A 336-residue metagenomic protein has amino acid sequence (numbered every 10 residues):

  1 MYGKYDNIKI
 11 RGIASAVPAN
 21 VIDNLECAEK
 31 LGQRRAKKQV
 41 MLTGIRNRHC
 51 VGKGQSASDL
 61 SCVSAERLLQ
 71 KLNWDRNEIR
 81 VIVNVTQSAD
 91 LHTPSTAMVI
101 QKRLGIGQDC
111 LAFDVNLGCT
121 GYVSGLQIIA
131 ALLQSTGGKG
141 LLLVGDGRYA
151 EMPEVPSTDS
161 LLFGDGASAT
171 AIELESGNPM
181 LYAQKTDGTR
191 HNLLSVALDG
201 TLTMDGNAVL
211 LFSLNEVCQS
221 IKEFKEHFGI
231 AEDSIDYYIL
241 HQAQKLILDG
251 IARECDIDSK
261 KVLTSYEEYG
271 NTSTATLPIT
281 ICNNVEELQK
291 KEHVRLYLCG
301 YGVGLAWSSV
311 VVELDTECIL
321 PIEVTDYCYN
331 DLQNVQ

Functional and structural regions predicted by a protein language model:
M1-K53, E154-N215, Q219, Y301 (+1 more regions): Condensing-enzyme catalytic core mediating Claisen C-C bond formation in acyl metabolism
R11-A14, V85, N116, L141-D146 (+2 more regions): Short beta-strand segments
C27-R34, D59, S88-V99, L246: A structural motif shared across PLP-dependent enzymes of the aminotransferase-like
S58, C62, S88-A89, K102 (+3 more regions): Claisen-condensing/thiolase-fold acyl-transfer catalytic domains that form or cleave C-C bonds in fatty acid
S64-R80, Q219-D236, R253, N284-Q289: Phosphate/pyrophosphate-binding loops at sites that engage ATP/ADP/AMP, CoA/4′-phosphopantetheine, polyphosphate
A130, Q134, G138-G164: Flexible, glycine-rich active-site loops centered on histidine and acidic residues that chelate a metal or position
L202-Y238, Q242: Oxyanion-binding "anion nests"
